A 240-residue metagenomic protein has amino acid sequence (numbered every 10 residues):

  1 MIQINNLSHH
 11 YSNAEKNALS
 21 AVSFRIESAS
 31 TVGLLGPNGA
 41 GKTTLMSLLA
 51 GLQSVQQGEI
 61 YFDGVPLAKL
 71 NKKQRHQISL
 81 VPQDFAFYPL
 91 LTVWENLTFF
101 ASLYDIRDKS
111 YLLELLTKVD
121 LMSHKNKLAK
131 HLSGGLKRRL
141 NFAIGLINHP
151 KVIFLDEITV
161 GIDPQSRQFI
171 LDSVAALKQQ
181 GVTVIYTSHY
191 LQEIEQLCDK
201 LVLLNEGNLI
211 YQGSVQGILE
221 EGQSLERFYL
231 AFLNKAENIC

Functional and structural regions predicted by a protein language model:
M1-I4, S8-A21, N71: A short, flexible loop at the N-terminus of ABC-type nucleotide-binding domains that lies
A50: Helix-to-loop junction immediately C-terminal to a conserved catalytic motif
G58-K69, K73-Q74: Conserved ABC transporter NBD signature motif
T98, R107-H124: Conserved ABC ATPase "signature" region
L128-G135: Conserved ABC ATPase signature
I153-D156: Catalytic Walker B motif of ABC-type/P-loop ATPase nucleotide-binding domains
